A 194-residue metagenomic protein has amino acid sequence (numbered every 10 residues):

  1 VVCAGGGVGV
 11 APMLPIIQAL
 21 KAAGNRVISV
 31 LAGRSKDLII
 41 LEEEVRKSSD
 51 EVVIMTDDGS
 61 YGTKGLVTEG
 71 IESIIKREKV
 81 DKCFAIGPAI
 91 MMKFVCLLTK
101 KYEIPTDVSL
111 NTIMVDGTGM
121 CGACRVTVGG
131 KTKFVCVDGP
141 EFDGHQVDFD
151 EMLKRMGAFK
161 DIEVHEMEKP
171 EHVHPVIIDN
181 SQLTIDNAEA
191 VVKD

Functional and structural regions predicted by a protein language model:
V1-V115: FNR/FR-type flavoprotein reductase catalytic core
V10-P12, A89, N111-E141: Local cysteine-cluster metal-coordination motifs and their immediate loop/turn environment, predominantly Fe-S cluster
R26, K79, P175, E189-V191: Detector for intrinsically disordered, low-structure N-terminal pre-sequences
I39-L41, K79, T118, K133-C136 (+1 more regions): Short linear functional motifs in flexible/disordered or boundary regions
C83-K93, S109-V115, V137-F142, F159-N180: A short, terminal or domain-edge coil/loop segment
C96-L97, K101-Y102, A123-D161, H172-V176: Iron-sulfur (Fe-S) cluster-binding segments and ferredoxin-like electron-carrier domains, especially [2Fe-2S]
I177-D194: Short, basic, low-complexity termini and linkers enriched in Ser/Thr/Gly/Pro that act as targeting/leader peptides
